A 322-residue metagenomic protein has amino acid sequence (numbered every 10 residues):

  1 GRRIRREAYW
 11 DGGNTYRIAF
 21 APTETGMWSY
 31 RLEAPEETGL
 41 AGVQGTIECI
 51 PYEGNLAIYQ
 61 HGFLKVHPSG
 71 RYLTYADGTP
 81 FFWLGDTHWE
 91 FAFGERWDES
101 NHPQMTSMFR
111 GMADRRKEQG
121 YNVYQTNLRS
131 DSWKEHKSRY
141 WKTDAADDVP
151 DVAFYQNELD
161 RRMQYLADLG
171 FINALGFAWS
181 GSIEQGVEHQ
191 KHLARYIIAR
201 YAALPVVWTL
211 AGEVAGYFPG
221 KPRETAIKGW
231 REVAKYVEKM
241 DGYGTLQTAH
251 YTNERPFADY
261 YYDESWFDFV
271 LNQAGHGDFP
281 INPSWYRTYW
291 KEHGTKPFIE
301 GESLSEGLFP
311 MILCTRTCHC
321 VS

Functional and structural regions predicted by a protein language model:
I4-G70: Extended acidic/polar, glycine-enriched regions that form or flank non-catalytic beta-rich accessory modules
R6, N14, I18, R110 (+2 more regions): Residue-level detector of functional hotspots within protein domains
N14, T25-M27, G39, F82-W83 (+2 more regions): A short local loop/turn or secondary-structure capping micro-motif enriched for an aromatic residue
A19-T23, R31-P35, T87-H88, E95-E99 (+3 more regions): Surface-exposed beta-strand edges and their flanking turn/coil or helix-capping segments
Y52, A57-I58, F63-P280: Active-site mouth of glycoside hydrolases
G244, E264-S322: Catalytic-core region of carbohydrate-active enzymes that cleave or remodel glycosidic bonds
